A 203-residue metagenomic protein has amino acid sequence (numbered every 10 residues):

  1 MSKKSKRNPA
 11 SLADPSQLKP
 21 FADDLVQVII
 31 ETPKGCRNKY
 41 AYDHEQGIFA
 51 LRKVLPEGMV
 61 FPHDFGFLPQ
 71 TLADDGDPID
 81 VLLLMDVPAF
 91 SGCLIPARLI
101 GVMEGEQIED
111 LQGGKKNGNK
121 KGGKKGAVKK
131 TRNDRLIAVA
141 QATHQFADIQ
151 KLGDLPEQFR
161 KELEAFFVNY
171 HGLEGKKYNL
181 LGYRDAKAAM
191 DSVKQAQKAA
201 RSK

Functional and structural regions predicted by a protein language model:
S2-K203: Hydrophobic N-terminal alpha-helices or hydrophobic patches in metabolic proteins across all domains of life
